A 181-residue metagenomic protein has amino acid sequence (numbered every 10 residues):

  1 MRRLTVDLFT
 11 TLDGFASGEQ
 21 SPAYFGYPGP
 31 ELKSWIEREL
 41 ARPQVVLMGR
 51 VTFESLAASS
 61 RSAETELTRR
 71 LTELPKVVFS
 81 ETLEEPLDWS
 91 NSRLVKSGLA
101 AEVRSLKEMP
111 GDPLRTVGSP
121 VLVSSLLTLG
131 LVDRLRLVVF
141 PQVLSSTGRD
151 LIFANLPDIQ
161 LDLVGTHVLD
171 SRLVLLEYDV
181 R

Functional and structural regions predicted by a protein language model:
M1-R181: Enzymes that bind and transform nitrogen-containing heteroaromatic metabolites
